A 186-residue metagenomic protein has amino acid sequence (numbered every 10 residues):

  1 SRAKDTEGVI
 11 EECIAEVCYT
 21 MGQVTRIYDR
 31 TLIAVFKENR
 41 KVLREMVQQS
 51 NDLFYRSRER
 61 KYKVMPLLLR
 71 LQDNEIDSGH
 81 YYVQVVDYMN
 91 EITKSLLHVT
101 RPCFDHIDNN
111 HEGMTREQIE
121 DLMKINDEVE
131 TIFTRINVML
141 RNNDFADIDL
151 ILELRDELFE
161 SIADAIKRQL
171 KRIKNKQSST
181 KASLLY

Functional and structural regions predicted by a protein language model:
S1-Y186: Cytosolic, long alpha-helical scaffolding segments
